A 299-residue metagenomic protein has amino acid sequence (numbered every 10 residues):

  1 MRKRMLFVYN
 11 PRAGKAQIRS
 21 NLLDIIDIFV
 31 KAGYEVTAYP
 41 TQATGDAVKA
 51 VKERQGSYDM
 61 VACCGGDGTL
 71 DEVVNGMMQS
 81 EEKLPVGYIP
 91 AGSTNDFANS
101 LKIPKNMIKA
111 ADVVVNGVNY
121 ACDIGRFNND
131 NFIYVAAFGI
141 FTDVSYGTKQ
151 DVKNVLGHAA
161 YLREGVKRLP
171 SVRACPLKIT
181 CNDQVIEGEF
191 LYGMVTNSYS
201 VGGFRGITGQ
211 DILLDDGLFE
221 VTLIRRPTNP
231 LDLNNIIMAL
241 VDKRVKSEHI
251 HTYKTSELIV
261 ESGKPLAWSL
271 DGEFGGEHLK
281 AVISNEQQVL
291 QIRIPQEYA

Functional and structural regions predicted by a protein language model:
M1-C64, G76, A299: ATP/NTP phosphate-donor binding region
K3-M5, L84, S256: Nucleotide donor/acceptor-binding cores
A32, T41, Q79-V195: Catalytic core of DAGKc-family lipid kinases
T69-E81: Short Gly/Thr/Asp-enriched flexible loops that form oxyanion-binding sites at enzyme active sites
D130-A136, T142-D143, E187-N197, V201-G202 (+4 more regions): Short hydrophobic-aromatic micro-motifs
V152-A159, V201, R205, G209-N229: Gly/Ser/Thr-rich active-site loops/lids in small-molecule metabolic enzymes that frequently grip phosphoryl groups
C181, E187, L213, L223-A299: ATP/nucleoside-binding phosphotransfer catalytic cores, i.e., glycine-rich phosphate-binding loops
